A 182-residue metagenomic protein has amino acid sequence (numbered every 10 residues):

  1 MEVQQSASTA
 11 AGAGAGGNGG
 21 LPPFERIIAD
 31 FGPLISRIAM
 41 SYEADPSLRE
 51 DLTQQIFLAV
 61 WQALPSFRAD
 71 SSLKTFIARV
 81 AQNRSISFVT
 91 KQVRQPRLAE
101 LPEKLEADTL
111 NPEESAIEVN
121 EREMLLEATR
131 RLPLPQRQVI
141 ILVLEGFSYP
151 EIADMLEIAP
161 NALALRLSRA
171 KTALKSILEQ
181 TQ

Functional and structural regions predicted by a protein language model:
M1-T9, P22-P23, A99, K104 (+2 more regions): C-terminal edge and immediately downstream basic/flexible tail or linker adjoining helix-turn-helix-like DNA-binding
V3, S87, Q95-R122, S148-Y149: Internal acidic/polar
A11-G14, M124-L132: Short amphipathic alpha-helical boundary/capping segments
A11-R37, S47-E50, W61: A short, charge-rich alpha-helical start-of-domain segment used by transcription regulators
I35, A39, R49-V60, V80 (+3 more regions): Short, small-hydrophobic-rich alpha-helical interface motif
F57-W61, S71-R94, L167: Σ70-family region 2.3-2.4 aromatic/basic alpha-helix that recognizes the −10 promoter and nucleates DNA melting
Q82, I86, L156-Q180: DNA-recognition helix of helix-turn-helix
V139-I140: A short pre-motif secondary-structure segment
